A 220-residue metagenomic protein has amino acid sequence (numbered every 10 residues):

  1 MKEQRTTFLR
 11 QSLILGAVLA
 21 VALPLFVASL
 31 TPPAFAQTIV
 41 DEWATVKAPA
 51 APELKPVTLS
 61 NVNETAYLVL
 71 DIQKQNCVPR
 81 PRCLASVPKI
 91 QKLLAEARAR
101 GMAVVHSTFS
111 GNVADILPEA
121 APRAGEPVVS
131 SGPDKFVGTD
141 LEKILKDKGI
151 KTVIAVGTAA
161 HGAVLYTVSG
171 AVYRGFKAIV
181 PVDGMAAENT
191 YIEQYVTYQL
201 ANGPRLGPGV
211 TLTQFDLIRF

Functional and structural regions predicted by a protein language model:
M1-R10: N-terminal secretory signal peptides that target proteins for export/translocation
S12-S29: Bacterial N-terminal signal peptides
L30-F35: Sec/Tat signal peptide C-region and signal peptidase I cleavage site
A36-A66, G111-F220: Active-site-adjacent betaalpha module
A66-L68, V105: Conserved hydrophobic packing residues within short motifs/helices of P-loop NTPase cores of ABC-family ATPases
I72, H106-F109, V182: A cross-domain feature marking catalytic cores of carbohydrate-active enzymes and several ubiquitous metabolic/repair
Q73-V78: Short acidic, Gly/Ser-rich segments with clustered Asp/Glu that frequently serve as metal-coordination loops in enzyme
R80-A97, M102-H106: A short alpha/beta connector and helix-capping loop motif
